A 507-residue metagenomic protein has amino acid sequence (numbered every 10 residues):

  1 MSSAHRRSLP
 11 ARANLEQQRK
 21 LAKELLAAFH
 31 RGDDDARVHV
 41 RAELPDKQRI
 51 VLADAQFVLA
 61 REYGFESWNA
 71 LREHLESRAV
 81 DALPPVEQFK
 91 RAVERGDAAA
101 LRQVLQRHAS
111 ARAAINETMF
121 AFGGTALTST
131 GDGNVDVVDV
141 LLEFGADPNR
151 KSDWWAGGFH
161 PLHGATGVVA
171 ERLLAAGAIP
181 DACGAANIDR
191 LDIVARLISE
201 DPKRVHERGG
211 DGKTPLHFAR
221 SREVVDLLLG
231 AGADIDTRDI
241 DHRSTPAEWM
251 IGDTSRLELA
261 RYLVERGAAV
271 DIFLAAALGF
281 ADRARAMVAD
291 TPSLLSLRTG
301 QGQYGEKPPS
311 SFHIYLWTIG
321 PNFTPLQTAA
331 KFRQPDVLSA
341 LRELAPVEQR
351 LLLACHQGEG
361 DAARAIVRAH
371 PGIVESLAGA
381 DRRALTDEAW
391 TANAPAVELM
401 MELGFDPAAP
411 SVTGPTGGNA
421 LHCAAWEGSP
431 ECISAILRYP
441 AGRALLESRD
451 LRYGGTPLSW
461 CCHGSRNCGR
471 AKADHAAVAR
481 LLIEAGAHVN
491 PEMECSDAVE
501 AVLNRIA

Functional and structural regions predicted by a protein language model:
S2-Q103, R107-H108, R112: Intrinsically disordered, low-complexity eukaryotic regions enriched in glycine, serine and charged residues
Q48-H74, D139-R172, D226-Y262, L297 (+1 more regions): Extended, hydrophobic interaction surfaces within ordered domains
A79-R91, G167-I188, R196, S255-L278 (+7 more regions): Ankyrin-repeat-protein effector appendages
L83-R91, A113-D132, K151-A165, I179-N187 (+9 more regions): Ankyrin-repeat boundary/"N-cap" motif
G96, G133-N134, D189, R220-E223 (+8 more regions): Ankyrin-repeat intra-repeat helix-capping/turn positions
A100, D136-V137, V168-V169, I193 (+8 more regions): Conserved ankyrin/ankyrin-like repeat signature
L105-A113, D139-D147, R172-A178, R196-R204 (+9 more regions): Ankyrin repeat domain, specifically the short helix-to-loop turn at the C-terminus of the second helix of each repeat
D236, P430-I483: Ankyrin-repeat and related helical/solenoid repeat scaffolds used for protein-protein interactions
